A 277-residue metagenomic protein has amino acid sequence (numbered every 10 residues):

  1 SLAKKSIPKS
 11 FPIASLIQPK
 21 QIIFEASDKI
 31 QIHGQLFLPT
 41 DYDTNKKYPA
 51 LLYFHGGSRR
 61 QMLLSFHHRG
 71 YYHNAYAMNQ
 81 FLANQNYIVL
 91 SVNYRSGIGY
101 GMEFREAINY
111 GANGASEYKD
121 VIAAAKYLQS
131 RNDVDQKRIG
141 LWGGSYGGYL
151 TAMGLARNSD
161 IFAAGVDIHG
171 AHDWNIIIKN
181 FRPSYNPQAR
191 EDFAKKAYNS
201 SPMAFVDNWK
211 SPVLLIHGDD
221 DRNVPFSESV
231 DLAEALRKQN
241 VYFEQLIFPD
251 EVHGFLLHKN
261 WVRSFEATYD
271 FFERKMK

Functional and structural regions predicted by a protein language model:
S1-K277: Serine-hydrolase catalytic core recognition
